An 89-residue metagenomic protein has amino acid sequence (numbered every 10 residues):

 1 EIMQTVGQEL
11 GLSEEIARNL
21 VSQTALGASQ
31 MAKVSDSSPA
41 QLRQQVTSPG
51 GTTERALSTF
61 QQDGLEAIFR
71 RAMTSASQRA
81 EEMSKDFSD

Functional and structural regions predicted by a protein language model:
E1-N19: Anionic-ligand binding region
R18, S22-D89: NAD(P)-dependent Rossmann-like dehydrogenase/reductase catalytic/cofactor-binding core
